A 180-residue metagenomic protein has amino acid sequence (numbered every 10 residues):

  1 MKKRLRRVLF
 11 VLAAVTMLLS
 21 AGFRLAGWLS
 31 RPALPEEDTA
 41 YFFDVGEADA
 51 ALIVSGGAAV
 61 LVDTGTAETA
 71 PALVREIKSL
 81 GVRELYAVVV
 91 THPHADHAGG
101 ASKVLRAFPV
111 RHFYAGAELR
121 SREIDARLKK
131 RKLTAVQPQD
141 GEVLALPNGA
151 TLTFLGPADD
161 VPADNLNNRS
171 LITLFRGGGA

Functional and structural regions predicted by a protein language model:
K2-A180: Non-globular, low-confidence helical/coil segments that flank catalytic cores
